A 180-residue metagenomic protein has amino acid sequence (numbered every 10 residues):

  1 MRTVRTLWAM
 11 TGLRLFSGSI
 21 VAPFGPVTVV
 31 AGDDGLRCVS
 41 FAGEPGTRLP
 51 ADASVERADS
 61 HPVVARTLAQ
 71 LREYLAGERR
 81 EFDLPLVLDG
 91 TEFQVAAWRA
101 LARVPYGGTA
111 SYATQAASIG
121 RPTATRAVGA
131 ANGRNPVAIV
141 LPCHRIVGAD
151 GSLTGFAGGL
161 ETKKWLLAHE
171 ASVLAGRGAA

Functional and structural regions predicted by a protein language model:
M1-P122, H169-A180: Basic nucleic-acid-binding alpha-helical/helix-turn surface characteristic of O6-alkylguanine DNA
F82-L88, V128, L153-F156: Short clusters of hydrophobic/aromatic residues that line enzyme substrate/ligand-binding pockets
A116, R126, A157-G158: Flexible, gly/pro- and Lys/Arg-enriched active-site loops
R126-N135: Regulatory, non-catalytic segments
I139-I146: Short Lys/Arg-enriched helix C-cap and helix-to-coil transition segments that create basic nucleic-acid-contact patches
A149-A180: …primarily DNA-binding HTH/wHTH and HhH modules…
